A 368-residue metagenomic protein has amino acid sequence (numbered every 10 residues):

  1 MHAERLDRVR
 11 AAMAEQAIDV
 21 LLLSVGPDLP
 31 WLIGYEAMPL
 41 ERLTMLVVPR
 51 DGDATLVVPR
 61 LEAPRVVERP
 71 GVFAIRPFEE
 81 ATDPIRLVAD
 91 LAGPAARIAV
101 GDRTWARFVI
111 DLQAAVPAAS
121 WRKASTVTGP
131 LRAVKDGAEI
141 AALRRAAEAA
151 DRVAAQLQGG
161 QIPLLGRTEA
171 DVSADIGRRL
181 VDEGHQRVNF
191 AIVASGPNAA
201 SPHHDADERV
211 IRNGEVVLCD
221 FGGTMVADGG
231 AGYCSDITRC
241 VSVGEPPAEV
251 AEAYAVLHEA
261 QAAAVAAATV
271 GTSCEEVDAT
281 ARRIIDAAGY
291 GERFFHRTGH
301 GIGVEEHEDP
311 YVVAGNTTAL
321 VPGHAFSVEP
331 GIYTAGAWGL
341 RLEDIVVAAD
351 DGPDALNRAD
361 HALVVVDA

Functional and structural regions predicted by a protein language model:
M1-A368: Active-site neighborhoods and metal-handling regions in enzymes and metal-associated proteins
